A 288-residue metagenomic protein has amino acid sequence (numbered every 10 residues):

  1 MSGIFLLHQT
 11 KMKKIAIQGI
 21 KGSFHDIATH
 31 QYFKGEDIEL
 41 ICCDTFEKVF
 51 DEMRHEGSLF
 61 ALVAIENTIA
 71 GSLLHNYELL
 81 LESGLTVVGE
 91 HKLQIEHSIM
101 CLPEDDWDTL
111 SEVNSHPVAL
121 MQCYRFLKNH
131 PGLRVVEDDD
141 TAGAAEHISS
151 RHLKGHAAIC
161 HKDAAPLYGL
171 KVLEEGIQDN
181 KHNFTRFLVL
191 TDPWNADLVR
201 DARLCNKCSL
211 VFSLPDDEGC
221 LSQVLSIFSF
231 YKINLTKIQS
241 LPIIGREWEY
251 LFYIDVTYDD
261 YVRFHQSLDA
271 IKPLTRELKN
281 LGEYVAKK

Functional and structural regions predicted by a protein language model:
M1-K288: Domain-level signature for soluble enzymes in the chorismate/prephenate branch of the shikimate pathway
